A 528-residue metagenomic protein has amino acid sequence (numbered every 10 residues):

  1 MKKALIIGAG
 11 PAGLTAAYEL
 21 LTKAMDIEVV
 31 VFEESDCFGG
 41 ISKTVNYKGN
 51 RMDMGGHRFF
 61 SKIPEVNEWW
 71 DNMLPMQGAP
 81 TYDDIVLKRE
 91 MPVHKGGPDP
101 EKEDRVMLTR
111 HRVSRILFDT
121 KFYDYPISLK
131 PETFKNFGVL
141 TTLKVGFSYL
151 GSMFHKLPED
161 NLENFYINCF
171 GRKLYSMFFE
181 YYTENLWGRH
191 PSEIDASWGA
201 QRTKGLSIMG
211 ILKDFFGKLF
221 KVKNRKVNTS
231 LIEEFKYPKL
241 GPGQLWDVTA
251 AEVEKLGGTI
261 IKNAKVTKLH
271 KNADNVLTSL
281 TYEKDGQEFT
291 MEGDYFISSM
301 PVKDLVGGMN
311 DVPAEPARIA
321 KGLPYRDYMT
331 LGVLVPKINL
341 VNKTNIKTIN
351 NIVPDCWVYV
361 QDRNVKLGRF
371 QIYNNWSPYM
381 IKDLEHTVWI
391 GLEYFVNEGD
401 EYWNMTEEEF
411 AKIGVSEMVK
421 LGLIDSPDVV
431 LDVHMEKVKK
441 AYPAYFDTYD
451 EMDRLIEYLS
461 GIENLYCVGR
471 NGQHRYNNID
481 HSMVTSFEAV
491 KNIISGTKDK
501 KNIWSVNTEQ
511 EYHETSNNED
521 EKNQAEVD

Functional and structural regions predicted by a protein language model:
K2-V31: N-terminal Rossmann-like FAD-binding beta1-loop-alpha1 element of flavoenzymes
A12, C37, K303: Conserved Rossmann-like nucleotide-cofactor binding loop
L21-Y47: Glycine-rich FAD pyrophosphate-binding loop
K23, P238, K262-N404, E408-E409 (+4 more regions): Mid-domain catalytic core of redox enzymes that form a hydrophobic substrate pocket/lid adjacent to a catalytic redox
K48-S152, K204: Dinucleotide-binding Rossmann-like beta1-alpha1 core, especially the glycine-rich loop that anchors the ADP
P131-T133, F137-G138, T142-H270, T278 (+1 more regions): Active-site/ligand-binding neighborhood in enzyme catalytic cores
K156, D294, S298-L305, E401-F410 (+2 more regions): Conserved mid-domain beta->alpha element of the FAD-binding
M435-K439, Y445-D528: C-terminal lid/capping helical subdomain adjacent to the catalytic/cofactor pocket in oxidative enzymes
